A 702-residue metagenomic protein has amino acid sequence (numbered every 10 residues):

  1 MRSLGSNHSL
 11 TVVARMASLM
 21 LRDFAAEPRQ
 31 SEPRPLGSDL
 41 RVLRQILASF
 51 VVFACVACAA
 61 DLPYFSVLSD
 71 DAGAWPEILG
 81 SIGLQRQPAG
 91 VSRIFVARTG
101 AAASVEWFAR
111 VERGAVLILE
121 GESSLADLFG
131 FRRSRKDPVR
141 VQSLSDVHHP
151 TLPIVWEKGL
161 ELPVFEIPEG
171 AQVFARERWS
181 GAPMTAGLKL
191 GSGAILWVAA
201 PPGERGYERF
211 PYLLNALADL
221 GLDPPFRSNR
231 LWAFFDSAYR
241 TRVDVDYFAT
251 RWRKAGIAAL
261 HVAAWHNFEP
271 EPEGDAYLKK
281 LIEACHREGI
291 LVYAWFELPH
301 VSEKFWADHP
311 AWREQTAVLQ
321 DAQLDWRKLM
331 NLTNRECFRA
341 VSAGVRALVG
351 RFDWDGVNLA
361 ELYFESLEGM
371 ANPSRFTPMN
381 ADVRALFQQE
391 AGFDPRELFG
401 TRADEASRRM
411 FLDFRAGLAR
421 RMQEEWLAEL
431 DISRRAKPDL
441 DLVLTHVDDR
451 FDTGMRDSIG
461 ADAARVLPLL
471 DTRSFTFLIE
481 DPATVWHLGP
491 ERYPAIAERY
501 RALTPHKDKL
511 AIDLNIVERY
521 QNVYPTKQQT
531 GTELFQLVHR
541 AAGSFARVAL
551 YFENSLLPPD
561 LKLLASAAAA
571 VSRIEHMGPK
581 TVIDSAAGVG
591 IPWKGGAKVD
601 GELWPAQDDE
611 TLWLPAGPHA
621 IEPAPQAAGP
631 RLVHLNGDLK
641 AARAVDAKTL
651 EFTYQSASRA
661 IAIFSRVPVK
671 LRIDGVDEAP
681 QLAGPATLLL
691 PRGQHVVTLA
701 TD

Functional and structural regions predicted by a protein language model:
D61-F129, T250: Helical hinge/lid and interdomain linker segments adjacent to catalytic or ligand-binding clefts that mediate domain
L62-P63, E77, A115-V116, F165-S228 (+1 more regions): A glycine-centered loop/beta-turn motif at secondary-structure junctions
I82-Q85, R242-N267, R351-F352, P468-L478 (+1 more regions): Catalytic domains of carbohydrate-active enzymes, especially glycoside hydrolases
T99-S180: A glycine-rich, often tryptophan-bearing local segment used as a flexible ligand/cofactor-contacting loop or short
L213-A216, R547-D702: Non-catalytic C-terminal accessory domains or segments of carbohydrate-active enzymes
L291-F352, R396-R409: Active-site-adjacent "subsite" loops/lids of carbohydrate-active enzymes
L367, Q423-Y493, V523-T526: Substrate-binding cleft/loops of secretory-pathway carbohydrate-active enzymes
R473-P490, P494-A570: Substrate-binding cleft of secreted/luminal carbohydrate-active enzymes
